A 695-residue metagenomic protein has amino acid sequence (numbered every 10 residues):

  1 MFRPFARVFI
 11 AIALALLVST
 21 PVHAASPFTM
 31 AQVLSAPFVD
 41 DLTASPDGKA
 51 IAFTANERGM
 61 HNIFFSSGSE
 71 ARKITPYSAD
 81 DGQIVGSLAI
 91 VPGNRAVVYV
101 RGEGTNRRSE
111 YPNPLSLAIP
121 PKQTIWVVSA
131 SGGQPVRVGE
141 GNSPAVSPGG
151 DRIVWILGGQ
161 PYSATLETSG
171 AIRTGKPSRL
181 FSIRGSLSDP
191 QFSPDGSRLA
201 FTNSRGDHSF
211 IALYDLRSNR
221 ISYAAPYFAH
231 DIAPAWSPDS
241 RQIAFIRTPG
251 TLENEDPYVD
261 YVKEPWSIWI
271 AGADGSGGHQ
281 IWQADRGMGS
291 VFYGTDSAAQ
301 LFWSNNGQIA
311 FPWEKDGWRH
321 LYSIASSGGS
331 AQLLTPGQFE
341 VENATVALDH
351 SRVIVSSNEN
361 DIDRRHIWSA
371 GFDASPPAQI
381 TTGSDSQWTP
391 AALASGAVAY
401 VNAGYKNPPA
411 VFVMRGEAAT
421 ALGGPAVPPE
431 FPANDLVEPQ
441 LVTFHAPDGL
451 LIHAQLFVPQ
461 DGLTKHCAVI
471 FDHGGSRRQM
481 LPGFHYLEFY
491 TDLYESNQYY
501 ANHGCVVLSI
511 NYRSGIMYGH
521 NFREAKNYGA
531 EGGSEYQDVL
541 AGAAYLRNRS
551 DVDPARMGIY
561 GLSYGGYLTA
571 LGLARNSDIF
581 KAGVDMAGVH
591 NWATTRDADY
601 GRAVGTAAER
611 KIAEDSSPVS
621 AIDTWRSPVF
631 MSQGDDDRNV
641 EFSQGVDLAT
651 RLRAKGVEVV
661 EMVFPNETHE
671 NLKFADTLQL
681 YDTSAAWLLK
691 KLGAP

Functional and structural regions predicted by a protein language model:
V8-T20: Bacterial N-terminal signal peptides
V22-A25: Boundary at the C-terminal end of the N-terminal hydrophobic targeting segment
A31-N62: Beta-strand-rich domains and repeat architectures in extracellular enzymes and scaffolds, especially beta-propellers
L42-A50, S87-A96, P144-R152, D189-R198 (+5 more regions): Blade-terminus and WD-like Trp-Asp/Gly-His loop motifs, strongest in beta-propeller folds
T54-F64, Y77-I84, V98-W126, P135-S143 (+13 more regions): A flexible loop/linker signature enriched in serine peptidases of the S9 family
S67-E70, S129-G133, L166-S169, D215-N219 (+4 more regions): Short loop/turn segments that connect beta-strands within beta-propeller blades
W388-P695: Serine-hydrolase catalytic core recognition
